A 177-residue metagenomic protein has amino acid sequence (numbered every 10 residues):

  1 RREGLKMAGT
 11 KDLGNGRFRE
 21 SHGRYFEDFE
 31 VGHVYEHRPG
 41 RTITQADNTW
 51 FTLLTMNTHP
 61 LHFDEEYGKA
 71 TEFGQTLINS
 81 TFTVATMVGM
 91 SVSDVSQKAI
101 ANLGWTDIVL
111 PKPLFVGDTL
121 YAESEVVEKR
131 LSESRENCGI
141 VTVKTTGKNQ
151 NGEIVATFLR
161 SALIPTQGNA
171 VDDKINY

Functional and structural regions predicted by a protein language model:
R1-K6: Short, Lys/Arg-enriched N-terminal segments with co-localized hydrophobic residues within the first ~10-30 amino acids
M7-E30, L110, L114-T119, E123-Y177: HotDog/MaoC-like acyl-thioester-processing domains
M7-G104, Q167-Y177: Hot-dog-fold acyl-thioester-processing enzymes
T106-I108: Small beta-barrel nucleic-acid-binding modules, principally OB-folds
